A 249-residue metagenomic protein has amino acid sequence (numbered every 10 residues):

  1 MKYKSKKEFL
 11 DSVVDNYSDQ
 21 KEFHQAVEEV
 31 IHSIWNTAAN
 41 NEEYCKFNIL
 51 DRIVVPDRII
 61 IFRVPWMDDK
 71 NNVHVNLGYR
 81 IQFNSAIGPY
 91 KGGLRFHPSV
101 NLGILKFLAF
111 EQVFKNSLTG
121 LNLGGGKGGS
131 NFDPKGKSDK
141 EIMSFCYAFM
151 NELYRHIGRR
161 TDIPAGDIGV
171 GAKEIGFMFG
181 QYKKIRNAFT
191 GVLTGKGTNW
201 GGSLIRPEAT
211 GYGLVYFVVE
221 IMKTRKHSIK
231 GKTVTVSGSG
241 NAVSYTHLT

Functional and structural regions predicted by a protein language model:
E43-K70: Structured beta-strand/loop patches that form or line metal/cofactor-binding pockets in enzymes
N72-V113: N-terminal cap/recognition module
H97, N116-K230: Glycine/serine-rich phosphate-binding loop and adjoining beta1-alpha1 elements at the start of nucleotide-handling
V234-V236: Hydrophobic Val/Ile/Leu positions in short beta-strands of Rossmann-like dinucleotide-binding domains
S239: Glycine-rich Rossmann-fold phosphate-binding loop(s) that bind the pyrophosphate of adenine dinucleotide cofactors
A242: Hydrophobic/small residue at the entry helix of a nucleotide-binding pocket
T246-T249: Conserved small/polar residues in nucleotide/adenosyl-binding loops
